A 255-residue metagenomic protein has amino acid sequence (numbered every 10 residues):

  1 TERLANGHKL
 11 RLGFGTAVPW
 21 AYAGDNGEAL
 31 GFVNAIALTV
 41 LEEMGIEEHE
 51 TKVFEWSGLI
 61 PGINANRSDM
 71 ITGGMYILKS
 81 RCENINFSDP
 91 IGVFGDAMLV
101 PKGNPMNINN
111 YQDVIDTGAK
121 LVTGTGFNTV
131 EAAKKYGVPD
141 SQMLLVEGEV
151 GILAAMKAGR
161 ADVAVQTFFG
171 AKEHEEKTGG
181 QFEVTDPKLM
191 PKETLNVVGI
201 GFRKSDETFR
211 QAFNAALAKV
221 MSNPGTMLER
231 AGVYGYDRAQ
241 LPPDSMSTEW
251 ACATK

Functional and structural regions predicted by a protein language model:
T1-G73, E83: Extracytoplasmic small-molecule ligand-binding "clamshell" domains of the periplasmic binding protein/Venus flytrap
L10-R11, I46-E48, A65-G73, A119-K120 (+3 more regions): Alpha-to-beta junction loops
A23-D25, A37-E47, N128-E147, E175-G179: Ligand-binding cleft/hinge of the Venus flytrap
N34-E43, N104, Q112, F127 (+1 more regions): Extended ligand-binding regions for polar small-molecule ligands
H49-P61, M106, L144-A158: Short helix-initiation/N-cap motifs at beta->coil->alpha
G74-E83, K134-K135, D162-T194: A ligand-binding cleft/hinge motif common to bilobed small-molecule-binding domains
V93-V100, E176-L217, D237-K255: Periplasmic-binding protein-like
K102-K120: Flexible hinge/capping segments at coil-to-helix
